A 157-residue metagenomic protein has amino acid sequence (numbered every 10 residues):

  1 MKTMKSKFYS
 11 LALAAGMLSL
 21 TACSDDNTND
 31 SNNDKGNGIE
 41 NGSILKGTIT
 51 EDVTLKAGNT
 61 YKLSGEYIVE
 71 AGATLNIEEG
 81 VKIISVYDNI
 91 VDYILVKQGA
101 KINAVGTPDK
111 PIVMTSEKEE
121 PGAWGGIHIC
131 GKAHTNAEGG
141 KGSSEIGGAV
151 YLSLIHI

Functional and structural regions predicted by a protein language model:
M1-K2, I127: Short intrinsically disordered, low-complexity coil segments enriched in acidic
K2-S10: Bacterial N-terminal signal peptides that target proteins for export
M4, I155-H156: Extended hydrophobic/Leu-rich segments
L13-M17: Hydrophobic helical h-region of N-terminal Sec-dependent signal peptides in bacterial secretory/periplasmic proteins
S19-A22: C-terminal motif of bacterial Sec signal peptides marking the signal peptidase cleavage site
S24-I155: Beta-strand/loop edge motif enriched in small/polar residues
